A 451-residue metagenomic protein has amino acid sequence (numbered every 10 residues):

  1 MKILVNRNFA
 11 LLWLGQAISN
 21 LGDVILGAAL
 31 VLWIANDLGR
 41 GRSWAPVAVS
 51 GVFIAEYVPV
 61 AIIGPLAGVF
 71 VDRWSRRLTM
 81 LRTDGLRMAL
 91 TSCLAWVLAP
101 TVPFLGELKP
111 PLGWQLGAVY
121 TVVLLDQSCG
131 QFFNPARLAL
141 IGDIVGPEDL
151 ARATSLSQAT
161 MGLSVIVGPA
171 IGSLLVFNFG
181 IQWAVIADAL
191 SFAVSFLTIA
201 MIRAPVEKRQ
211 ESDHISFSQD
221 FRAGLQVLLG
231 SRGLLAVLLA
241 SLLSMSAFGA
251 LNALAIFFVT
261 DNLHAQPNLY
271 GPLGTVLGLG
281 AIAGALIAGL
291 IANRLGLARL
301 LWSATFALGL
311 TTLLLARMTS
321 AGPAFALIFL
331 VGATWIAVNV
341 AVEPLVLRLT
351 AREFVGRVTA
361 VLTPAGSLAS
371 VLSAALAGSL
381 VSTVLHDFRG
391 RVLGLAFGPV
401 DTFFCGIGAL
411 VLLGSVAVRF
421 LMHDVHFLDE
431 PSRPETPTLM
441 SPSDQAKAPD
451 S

Functional and structural regions predicted by a protein language model:
M1-A10, A204-L239, R433-D450: Juxtamembrane intracellular "pre-TM" segments in multi-pass secondary transporters
K2, A99-V102, R137-D143, V185-I215 (+2 more regions): Helix-loop junctions on the cytosolic side of multi-pass membrane transporters, especially the intracellular loop
V5-W13, P46, L112-Y120, D220 (+3 more regions): Primarily residues marking transmembrane-helix entry/exit sites
N8-A28, V52-T91, Q115-F177, A187-F192 (+6 more regions): Substrate-agnostic recognition of the 12-TM MFS/MFS-like secondary transporter fold
A28-R40, A95-P110, V167-A187, D261-N262 (+1 more regions): Transmembrane alpha-helix termini and helix-breaking/packing motifs in multi-pass membrane transporters
A29-V60, N268: Extracellular/periplasmic helix-loop-helix junction of adjacent transmembrane segments in MFS-like secondary
S50-A55, I62, L66, R73 (+7 more regions): C-terminal transmembrane bundle of multi-pass solute transporters/carriers
G85-L112, F306-T319: C-terminal ends and interior cores of transmembrane alpha-helices in multi-pass membrane transporters/permeases
